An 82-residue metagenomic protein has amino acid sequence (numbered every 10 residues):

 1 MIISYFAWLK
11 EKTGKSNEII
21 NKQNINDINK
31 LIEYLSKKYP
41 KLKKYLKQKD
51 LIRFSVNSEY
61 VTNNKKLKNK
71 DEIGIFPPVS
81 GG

Functional and structural regions predicted by a protein language model:
M1-S80: Ubiquitin-like/PB1-type beta-grasp interaction modules and other compact soluble beta-rich domains
